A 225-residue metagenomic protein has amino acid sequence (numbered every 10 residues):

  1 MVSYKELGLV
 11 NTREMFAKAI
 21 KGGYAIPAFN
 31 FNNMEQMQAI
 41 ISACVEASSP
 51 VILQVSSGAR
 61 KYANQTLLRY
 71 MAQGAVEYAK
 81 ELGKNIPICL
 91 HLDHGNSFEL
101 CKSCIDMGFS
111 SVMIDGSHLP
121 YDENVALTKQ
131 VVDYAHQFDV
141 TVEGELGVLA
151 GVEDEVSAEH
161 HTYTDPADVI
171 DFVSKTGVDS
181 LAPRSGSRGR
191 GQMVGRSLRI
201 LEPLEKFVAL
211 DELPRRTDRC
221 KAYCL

Functional and structural regions predicted by a protein language model:
V2, E6, G22-A28: Terminal accessory/targeting
V10-K21, M34-A59, Q65-N85, H94-L213 (+1 more regions): Alpha/beta enzyme core
R216-C220: Short Gly/Pro-enriched loop/turn and capping motifs at secondary-structure junctions
